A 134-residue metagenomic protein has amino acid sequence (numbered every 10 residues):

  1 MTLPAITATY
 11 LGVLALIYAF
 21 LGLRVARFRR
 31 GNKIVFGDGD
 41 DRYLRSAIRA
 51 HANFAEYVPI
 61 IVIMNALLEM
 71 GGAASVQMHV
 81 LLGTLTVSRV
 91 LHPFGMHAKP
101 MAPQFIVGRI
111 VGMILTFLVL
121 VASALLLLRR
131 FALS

Functional and structural regions predicted by a protein language model:
T2-G12, V76-G83, V107-L118: Alpha-helical transmembrane segments of integral membrane proteins
T2-I34: N-terminal signal-anchor transmembrane alpha helix
L23-R49, K99: Cytosolic, membrane-interface loops and tails of multi-pass inner-membrane proteins
N53-N65, L120-V121: Core segments of transmembrane alpha-helices that mediate helix-helix packing or line hydrophobic substrate/ligand
A66-S88: Short alpha-helical packing/oligomerization segments
L91-V119: Interfacial loop-to-transmembrane junctions
S123-S134: Juxtamembrane boundary at the C-terminal end of a transmembrane helix
